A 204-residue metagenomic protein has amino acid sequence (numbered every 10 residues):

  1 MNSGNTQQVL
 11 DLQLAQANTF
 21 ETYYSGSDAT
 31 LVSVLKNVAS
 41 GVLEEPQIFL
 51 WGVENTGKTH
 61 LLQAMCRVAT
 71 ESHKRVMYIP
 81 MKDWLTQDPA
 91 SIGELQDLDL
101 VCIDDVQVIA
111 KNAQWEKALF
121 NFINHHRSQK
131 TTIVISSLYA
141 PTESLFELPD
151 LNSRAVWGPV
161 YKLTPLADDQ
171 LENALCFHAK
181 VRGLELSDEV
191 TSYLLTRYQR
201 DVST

Functional and structural regions predicted by a protein language model:
M1-N37: A short, basic N-terminal segment
L43-L62: Walker A/P-loop nucleotide-binding motif
E71-L100: AAA+/P-loop NTPase substrate/partner-engagement loops
A90-I135: Conserved nucleotide-sensing/catalytic segment adjacent to the nucleotide-binding pocket in NTP-handling enzymes
P141-V156: Short regulatory helix/loop adjacent to the ATP-binding pocket of P-loop NTPases
E143, G158-Q170: Conserved AAA+ ATPase "SRH/arginine-finger" region at the nucleotide-binding site
E185-R197: Short conserved motifs of the RecA-like P-loop NTPase core
Y198-T204: The conserved phosphate-sensing helix
